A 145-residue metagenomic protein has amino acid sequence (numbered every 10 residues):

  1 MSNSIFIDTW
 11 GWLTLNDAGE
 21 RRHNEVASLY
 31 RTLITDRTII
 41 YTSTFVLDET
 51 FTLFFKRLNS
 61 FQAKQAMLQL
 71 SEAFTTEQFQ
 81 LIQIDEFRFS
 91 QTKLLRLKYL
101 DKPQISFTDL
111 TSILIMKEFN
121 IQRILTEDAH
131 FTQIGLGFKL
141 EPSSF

Functional and structural regions predicted by a protein language model:
M1-T42, F55-Q69: Short, well-structured N-terminal submotif of metal-dependent ribonuclease cores
S2, I113-F145: Acidic, PIN/NYN-like endoribonuclease modules and their adjacent C-terminal/linker elements
T9, T44, S106-L110: Conserved glycosyltransferase catalytic-site signature
W12, L47, F131-T132: A generic structural signal for short hydrophobic patches within well-formed alpha-helices
I39, Q78-Q80, G137-K139: Conserved beta-strand segments of alpha/beta enzyme cores
Y41-S43, T126-E127: Short beta-strand segments at enzyme active-site cores
F79-Q122: Active-site neighborhoods of divalent-metal-dependent phosphate/nucleic-acid chemistry enzymes
